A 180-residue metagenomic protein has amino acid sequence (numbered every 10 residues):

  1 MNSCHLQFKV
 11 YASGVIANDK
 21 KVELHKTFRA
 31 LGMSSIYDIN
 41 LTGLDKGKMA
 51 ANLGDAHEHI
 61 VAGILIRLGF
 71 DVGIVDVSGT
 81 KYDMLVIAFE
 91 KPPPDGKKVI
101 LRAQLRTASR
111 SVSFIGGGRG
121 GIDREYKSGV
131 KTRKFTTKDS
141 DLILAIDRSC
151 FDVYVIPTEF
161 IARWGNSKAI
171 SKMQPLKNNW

Functional and structural regions predicted by a protein language model:
M1-T80, V86-W180: Mixed-charge (Asp/Glu-Lys/Arg
